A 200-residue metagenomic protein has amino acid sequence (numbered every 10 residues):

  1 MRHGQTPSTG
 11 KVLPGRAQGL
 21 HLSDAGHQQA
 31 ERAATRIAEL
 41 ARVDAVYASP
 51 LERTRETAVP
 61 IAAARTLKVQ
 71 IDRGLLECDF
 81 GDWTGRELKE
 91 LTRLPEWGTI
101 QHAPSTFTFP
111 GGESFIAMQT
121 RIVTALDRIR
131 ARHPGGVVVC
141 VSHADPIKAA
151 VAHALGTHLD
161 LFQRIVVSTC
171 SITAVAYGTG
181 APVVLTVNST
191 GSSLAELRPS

Functional and structural regions predicted by a protein language model:
R2-I61, T108-V123: Loop-to-helix element that buttresses phosphate recognition and phosphoryl-transfer chemistry
T6, P146-I147: Short active-site segment of divalent metal-dependent hydrolases/proteases that encodes the spacing between
E31-G98: Phosphate-coordination/substrate-recognition cap region in phosphate-metabolizing enzymes
R42, C78-K89, A131-G136, H153-S200: Acidic, low-complexity terminal tails and accessory targeting/binding regions of phosphate-metabolizing enzymes
P60, A149-H153: Active-site signature of alpha/beta-hydrolase-fold catalytic machinery across serine- and Asp/Cys-nucleophile hydrolases
T99-G111, A195-S200: Extended, charge-rich low-complexity interaction segments
H143: Short basic (Lys/Arg) and small-residue
